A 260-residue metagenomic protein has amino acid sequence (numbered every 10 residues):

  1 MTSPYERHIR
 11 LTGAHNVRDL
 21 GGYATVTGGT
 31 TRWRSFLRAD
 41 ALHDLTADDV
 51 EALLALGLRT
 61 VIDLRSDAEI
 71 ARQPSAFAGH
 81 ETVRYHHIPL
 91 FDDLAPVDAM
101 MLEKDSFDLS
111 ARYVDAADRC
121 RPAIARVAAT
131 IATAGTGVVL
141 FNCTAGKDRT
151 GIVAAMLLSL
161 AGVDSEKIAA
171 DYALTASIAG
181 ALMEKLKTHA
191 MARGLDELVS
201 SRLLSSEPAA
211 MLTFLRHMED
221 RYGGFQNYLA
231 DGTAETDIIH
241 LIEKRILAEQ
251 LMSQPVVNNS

Functional and structural regions predicted by a protein language model:
M1-L140, V153-S260: Cys-dependent protein tyrosine phosphatase-like superfamily
A145, R149-T150: Ser/Thr-glycine-rich phosphate-binding loops at phosphate-binding pockets of nucleotides, nucleotide cofactors
